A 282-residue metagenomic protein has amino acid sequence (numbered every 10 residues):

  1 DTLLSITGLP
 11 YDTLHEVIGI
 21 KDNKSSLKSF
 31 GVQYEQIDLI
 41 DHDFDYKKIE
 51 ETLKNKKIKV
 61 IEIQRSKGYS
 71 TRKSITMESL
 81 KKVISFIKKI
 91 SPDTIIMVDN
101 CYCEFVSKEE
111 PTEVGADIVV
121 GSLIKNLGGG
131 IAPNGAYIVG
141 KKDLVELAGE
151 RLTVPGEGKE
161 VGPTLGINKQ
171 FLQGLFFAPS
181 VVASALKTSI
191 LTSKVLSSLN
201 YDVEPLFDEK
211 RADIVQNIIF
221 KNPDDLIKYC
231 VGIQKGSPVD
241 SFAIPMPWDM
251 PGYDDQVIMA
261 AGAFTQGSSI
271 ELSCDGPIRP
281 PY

Functional and structural regions predicted by a protein language model:
D1-A183, K187, S193-L196, N200-E204: Conserved PLP-enzyme active-site core in the AAT-like
S197-Y282: Conserved C-terminal alpha-helix-loop-beta "cap" of PLP-dependent enzymes that closes/shapes the active-site mouth
